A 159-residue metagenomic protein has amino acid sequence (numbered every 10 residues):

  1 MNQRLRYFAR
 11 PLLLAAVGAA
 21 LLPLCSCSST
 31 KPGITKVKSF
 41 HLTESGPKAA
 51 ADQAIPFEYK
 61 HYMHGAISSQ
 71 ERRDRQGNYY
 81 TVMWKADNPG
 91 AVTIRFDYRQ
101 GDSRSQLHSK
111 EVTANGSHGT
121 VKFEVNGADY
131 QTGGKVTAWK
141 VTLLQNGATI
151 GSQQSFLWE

Functional and structural regions predicted by a protein language model:
M1-C27: Sec-dependent bacterial lipoprotein signal peptides
L22-T43: Bacterial Sec signal peptide processing site at the extreme N-terminus
A54-A86, T120-V125: Contiguous beta-strand segments within globular domains
A91-R99: Beta-strand-rich binding/interaction modules
I94, K135-Q145: Short, aromatic- and glycine-rich surface loops/edge beta-strands on solvent-exposed regions
V112-G119: Short proline/glycine- and polar residue-rich coil/turn motifs
A128-T132: Short, surface-exposed loop/turn segments at beta-strand-coil junctions that are enriched for proline with nearby
I150-E159: Short beta-strand elements
